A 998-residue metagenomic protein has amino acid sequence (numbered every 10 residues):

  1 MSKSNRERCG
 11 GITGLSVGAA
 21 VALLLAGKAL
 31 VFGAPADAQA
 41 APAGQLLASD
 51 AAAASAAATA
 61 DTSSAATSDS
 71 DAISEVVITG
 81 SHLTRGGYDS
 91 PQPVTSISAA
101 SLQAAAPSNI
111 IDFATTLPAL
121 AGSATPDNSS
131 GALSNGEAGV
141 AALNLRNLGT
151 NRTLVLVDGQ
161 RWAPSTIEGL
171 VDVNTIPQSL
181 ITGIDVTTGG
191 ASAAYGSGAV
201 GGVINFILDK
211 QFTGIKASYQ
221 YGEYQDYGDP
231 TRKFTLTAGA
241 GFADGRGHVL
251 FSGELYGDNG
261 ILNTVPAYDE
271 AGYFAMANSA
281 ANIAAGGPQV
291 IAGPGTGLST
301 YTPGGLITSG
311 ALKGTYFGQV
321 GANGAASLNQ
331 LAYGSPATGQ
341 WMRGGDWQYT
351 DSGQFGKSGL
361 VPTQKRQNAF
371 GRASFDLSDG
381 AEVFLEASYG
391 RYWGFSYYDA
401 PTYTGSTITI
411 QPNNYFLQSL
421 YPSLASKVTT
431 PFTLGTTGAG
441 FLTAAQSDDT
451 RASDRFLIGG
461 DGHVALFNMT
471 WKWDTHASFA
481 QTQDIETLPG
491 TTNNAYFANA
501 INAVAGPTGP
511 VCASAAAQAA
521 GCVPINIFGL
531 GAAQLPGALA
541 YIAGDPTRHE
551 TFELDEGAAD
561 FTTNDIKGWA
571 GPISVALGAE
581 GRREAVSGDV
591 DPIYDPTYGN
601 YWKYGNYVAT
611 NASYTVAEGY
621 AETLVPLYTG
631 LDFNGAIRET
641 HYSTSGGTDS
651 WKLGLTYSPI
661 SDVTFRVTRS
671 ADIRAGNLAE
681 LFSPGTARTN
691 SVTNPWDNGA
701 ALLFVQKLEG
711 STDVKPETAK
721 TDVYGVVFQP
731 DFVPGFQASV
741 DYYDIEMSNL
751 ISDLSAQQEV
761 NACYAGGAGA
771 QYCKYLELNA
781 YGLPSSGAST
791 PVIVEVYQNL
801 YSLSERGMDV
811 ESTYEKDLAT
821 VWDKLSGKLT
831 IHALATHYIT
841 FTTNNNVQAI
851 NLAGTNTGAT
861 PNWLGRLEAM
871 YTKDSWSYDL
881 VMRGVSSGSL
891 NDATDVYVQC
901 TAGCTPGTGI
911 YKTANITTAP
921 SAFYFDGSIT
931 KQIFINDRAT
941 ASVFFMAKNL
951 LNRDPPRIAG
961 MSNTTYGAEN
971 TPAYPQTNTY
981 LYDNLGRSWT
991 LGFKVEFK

Functional and structural regions predicted by a protein language model:
Q45-S64, Q92-A142, Q160-V173, V186-S192: Periplasmic N-terminal accessory/gating domains of Gram-negative outer-membrane beta-barrel systems
L102, A114, I184-D185, I204-F206 (+5 more regions): Non-catalytic regulatory/gating segments with a bias toward low-complexity or hydrophobic composition
R146, T150, W162, N174-Q220 (+1 more regions): A beta-strand signature from Gram-negative outer-membrane beta-barrel systems, especially the internal plug domain
I167, Y268-F274, G324-Q364, F370 (+5 more regions): Surface-exposed, low-complexity loop segments enriched in small/polar and acidic residues
G190, Y221-Q225, F242-D244, L255-N259 (+16 more regions): Transmembrane beta-strands of outer-membrane beta-barrel pores
Q211-G214, Y227, A243-R246, L377-A381 (+11 more regions): Short loop/turn motifs that connect adjacent beta-strands in outer-membrane beta-barrel proteins
A495, E746-S748, M882-C900, Q932-K998: C-terminal beta-signal and adjacent terminal beta-strands/loops of Gram-negative outer-membrane beta-barrel proteins
R688, L829-F934, A959-G960: C-terminal beta-barrel architecture of Gram-negative outer-membrane proteins
